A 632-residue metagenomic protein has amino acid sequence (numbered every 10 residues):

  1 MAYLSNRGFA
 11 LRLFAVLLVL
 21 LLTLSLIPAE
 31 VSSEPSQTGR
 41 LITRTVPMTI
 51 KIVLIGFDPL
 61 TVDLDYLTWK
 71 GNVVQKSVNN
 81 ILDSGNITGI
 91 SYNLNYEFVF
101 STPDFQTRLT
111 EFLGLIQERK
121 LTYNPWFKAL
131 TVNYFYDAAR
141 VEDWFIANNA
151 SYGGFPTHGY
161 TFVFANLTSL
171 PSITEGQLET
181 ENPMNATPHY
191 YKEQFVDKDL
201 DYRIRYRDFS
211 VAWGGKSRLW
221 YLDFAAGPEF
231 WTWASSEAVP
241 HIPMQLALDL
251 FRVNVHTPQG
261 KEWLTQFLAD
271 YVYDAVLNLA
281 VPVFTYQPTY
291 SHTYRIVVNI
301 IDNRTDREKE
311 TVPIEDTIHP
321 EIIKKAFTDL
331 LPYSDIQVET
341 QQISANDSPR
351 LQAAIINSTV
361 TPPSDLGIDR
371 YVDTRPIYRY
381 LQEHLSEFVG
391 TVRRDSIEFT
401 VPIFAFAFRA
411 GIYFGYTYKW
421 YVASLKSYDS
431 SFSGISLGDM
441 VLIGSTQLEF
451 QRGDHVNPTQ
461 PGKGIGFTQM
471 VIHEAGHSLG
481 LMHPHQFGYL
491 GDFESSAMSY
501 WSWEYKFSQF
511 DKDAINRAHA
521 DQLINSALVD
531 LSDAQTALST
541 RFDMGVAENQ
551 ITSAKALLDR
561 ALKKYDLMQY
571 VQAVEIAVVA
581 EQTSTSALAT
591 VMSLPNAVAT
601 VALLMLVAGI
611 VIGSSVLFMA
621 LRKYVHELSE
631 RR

Functional and structural regions predicted by a protein language model:
M1-R40, F162, A580, V598-R632: Secretory targeting signatures
E34-M440, S445-F467, P484: Propeptide-to-catalytic entry region of secreted or membrane-anchored zinc metalloproteases
I465-M470, S478: Active-site alpha-helix of zinc metalloproteases
E474-L490: Catalytic Zn2+-binding segment of zinc metalloproteases
D492-A527: Post-HExxH zinc-binding segment in Zn-dependent metallohydrolases
N516-K564: Amphipathic, heptad-repeat alpha-helical segments
K563, V579-A602: Short, aromatic-rich amphipathic segments at membrane interfaces that lie adjacent to a transmembrane helix or signal
